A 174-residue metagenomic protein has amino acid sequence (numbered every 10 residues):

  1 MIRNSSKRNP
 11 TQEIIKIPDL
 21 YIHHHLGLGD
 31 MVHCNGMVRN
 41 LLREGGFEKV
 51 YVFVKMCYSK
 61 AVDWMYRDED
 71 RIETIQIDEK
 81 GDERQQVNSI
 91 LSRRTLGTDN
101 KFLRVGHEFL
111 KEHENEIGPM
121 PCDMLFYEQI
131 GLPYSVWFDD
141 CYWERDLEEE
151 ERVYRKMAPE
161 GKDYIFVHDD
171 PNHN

Functional and structural regions predicted by a protein language model:
M1-N174: Catalytic machinery of carbohydrate-active enzymes, primarily nucleotide-sugar-dependent glycosyltransferases
